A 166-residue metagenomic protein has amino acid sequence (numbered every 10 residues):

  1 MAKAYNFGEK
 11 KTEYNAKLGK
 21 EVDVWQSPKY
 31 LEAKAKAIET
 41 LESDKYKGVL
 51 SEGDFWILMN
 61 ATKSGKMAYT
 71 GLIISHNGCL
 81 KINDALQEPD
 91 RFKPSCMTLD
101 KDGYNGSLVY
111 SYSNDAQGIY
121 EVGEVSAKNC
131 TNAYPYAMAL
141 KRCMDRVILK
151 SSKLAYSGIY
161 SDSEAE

Functional and structural regions predicted by a protein language model:
A2-E166: Polyanion-binding surfaces on beta-sheet-dominated domains and ring/shell assemblies
